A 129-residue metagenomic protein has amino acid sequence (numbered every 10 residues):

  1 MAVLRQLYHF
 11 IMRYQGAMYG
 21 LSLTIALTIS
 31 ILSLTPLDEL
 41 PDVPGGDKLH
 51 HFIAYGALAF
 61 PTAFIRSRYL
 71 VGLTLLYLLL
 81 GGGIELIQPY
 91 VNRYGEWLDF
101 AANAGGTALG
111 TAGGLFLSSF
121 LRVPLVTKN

Functional and structural regions predicted by a protein language model:
M1-F60, Y77: "…centered on the first transmembrane helix and the immediately adjacent amphipathic helix/loop
Y8-Y14, I65-R68, F120: Membrane-interface helix-boundary motifs at transmembrane edges
G16-A17, R66-L73, E96-W97: Membrane-helix interface segments
T35-P36, S67, N92, S118: Short helix-capping/hinge motifs at transmembrane helix termini and TM-loop junctions
E39-K48, G81-G105: Interfacial helix-loop-helix junctions of multi-pass membrane proteins
I53-R68, T107-L117: Membrane-interfacial alpha-helical segments at the cytosolic side of multi-pass membrane proteins
L73-G81: Central hydrophobic cores of alpha-helical transmembrane segments in multi-pass integral membrane proteins
F116-N129: Membrane-proximal cytoplasmic C-terminal regulatory module of class A 7TM GPCRs
